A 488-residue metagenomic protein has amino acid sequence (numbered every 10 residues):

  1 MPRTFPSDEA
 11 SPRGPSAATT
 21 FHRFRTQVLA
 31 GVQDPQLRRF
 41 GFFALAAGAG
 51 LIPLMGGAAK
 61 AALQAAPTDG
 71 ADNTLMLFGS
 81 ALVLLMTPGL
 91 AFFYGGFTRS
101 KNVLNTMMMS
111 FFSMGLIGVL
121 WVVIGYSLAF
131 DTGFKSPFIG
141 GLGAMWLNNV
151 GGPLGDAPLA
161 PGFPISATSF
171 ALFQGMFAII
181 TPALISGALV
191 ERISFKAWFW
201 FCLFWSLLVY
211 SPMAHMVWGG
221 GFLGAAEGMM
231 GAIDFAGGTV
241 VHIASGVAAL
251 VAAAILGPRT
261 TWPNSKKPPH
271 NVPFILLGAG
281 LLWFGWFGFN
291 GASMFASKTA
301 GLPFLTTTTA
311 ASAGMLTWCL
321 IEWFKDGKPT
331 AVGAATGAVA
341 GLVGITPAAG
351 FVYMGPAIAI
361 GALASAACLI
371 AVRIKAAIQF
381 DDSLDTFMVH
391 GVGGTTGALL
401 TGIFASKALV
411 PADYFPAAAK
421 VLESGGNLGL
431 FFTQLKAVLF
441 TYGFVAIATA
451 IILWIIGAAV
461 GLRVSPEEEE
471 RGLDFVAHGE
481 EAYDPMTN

Functional and structural regions predicted by a protein language model:
R3-F40, A44-N488: Glycine- and aromatic-enriched membrane alpha-helices
